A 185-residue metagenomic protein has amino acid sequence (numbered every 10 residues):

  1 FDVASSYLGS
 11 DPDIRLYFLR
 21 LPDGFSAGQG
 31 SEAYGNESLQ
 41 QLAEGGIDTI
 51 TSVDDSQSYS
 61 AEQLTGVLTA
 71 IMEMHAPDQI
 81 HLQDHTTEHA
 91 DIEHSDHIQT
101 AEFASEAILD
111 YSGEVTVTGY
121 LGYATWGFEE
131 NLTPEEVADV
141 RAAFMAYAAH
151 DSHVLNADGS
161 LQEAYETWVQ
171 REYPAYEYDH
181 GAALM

Functional and structural regions predicted by a protein language model:
F1-I98: Active-site beta-strand->loop->alpha-helix modules in alpha/beta enzyme cores, enriched in Gly/His/Asp(Glu)
D11, D54, E102-M185: The feature marks non-catalytic terminal segments
